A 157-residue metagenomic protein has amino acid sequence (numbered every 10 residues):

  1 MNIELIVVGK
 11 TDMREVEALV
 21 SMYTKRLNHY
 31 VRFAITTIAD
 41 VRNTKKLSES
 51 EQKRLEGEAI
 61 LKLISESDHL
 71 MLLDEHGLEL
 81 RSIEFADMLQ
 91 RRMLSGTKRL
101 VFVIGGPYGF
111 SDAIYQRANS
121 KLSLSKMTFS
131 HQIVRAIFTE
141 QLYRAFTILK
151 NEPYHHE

Functional and structural regions predicted by a protein language model:
M1-L27: N-terminal beta1-alpha1 ligand-phosphate binding loop
N2, T97-F102: Loop/turn-to-beta-strand initiation segments
L5, M71, G105, F138: Conserved RecA-like P-loop NTPase ATPase core
I6-V8, T36-I38, V103: Short hydrophobic segments within beta-strands
T11, E75-L78, G106-G109: Short glycine-rich anion-binding loops that position phosphate/pyrophosphate groups of nucleotides and phosphorylated
R32-F33, T37-K98: S-adenosyl-L-methionine/SAH cofactor-binding core of RNA-modifying enzymes
G105-G106, R117: Proline/glycine-rich low-complexity loops and linkers
D112-H156: Structured adenosyl-cofactor binding patch, chiefly the S-adenosyl-L-methionine
